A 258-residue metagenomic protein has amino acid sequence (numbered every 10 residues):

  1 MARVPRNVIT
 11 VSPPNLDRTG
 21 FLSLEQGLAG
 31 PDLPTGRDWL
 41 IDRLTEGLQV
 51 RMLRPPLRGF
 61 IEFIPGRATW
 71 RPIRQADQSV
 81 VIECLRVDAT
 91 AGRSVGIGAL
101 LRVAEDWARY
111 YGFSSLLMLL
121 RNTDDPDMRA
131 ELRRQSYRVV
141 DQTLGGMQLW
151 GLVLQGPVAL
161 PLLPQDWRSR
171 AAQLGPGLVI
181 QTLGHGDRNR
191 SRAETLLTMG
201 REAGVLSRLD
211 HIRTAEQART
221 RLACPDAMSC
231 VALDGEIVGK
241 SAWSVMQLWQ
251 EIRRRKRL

Functional and structural regions predicted by a protein language model:
M1-R54, R188-M199: Short amphipathic alpha-helix that is part of the acyltransferase structural core
P56-A68, V81, R86: Conserved beta-strand in the GNAT
E83-S94, N122: A short, internal acetyl-CoA/4′-phosphopantetheine-binding micro-motif in the GNAT/acyltransferase core
R93-A108: Conserved acetyl-CoA-binding loop-helix of GNAT-fold acetyltransferases
A108-N122: Conserved GNAT acetyl-CoA-binding A-motif
N122-T143: Conserved active-site alpha-helix within GNAT-family acetyltransferase domains
Q165-E202: Local sequence-structure signature of Cys/Sec-based thiol-disulfide redox active-site neighborhoods
D234-L258: Non-catalytic, surface beta->alpha helical segment in thiol-disulfide oxidoreductase systems
